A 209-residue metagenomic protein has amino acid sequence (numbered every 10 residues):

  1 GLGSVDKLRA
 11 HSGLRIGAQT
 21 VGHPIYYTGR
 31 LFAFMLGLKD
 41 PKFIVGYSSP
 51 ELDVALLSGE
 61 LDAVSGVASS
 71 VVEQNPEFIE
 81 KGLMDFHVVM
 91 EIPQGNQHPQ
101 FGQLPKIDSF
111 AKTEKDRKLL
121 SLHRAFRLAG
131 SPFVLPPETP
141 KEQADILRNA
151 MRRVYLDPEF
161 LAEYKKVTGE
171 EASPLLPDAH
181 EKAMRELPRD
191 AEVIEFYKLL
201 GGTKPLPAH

Functional and structural regions predicted by a protein language model:
G1-S58, D62, I107-K118, F126-E163: Hinge/capping helix and adjacent helix->loop/strand transition within the periplasmic-binding protein
G1-V5, H11, Q94-K115, A191-K198 (+1 more regions): Contiguous mixed-secondary-structure segments that line small-molecule binding/active-site clefts of soluble domains
P24, P50-L52, Q94-N96, A179-E181: A short acidic, often aromatic-flanked loop/helix-cap motif at beta-alpha or helix-coil junctions that lines enzyme
P24-L36, S58, A63-F110: A ligand-binding cleft/hinge motif common to bilobed small-molecule-binding domains
S49-P50, V71-E73, E171, H180-E181: Short secondary-structure capping/turn micro-motifs that flank functional sites
V54-A55, N75-F78, R185-L187: Short secondary-structure transition/capping segments
K81-G82, F86-H87, T139-H209: An extracytoplasmic/periplasmic, membrane-proximal ligand-sensing/linker region
